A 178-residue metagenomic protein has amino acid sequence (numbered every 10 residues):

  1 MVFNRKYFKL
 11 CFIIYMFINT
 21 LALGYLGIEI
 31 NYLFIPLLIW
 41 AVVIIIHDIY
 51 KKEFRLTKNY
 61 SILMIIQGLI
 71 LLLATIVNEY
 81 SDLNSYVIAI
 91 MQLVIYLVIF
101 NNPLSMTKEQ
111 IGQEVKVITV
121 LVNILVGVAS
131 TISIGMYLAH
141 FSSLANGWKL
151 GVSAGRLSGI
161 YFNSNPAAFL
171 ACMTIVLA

Functional and structural regions predicted by a protein language model:
M1-Y50, Q67-E79, I132: N-terminal signal-anchor transmembrane segment
F3-F12, K52-I66, E114-V122: Membrane-interfacial loop-to-transmembrane alpha-helix junctions, especially the N-terminal start
L33-V42, S85-F100, N165-A178: Hydrophobic core segments of transmembrane alpha-helices in multi-pass, intramembrane catalytic enzymes
A41-F54, I76-V77, I99-G112, A178: Structural signal for the C-terminal ends of transmembrane alpha-helices and the immediately following loop
I62-L71, Y80-S105, V117: Aromatic-anchored transmembrane helix interface
K116-S143, F162-A178: Alpha-helical transmembrane segments of multi-pass inner-membrane proteins
F141-V152: Peri-membrane helix termini and adjoining interfacial loops of integral membrane proteins
S153-S164: Short aromatic-rich membrane-water interface segments that cap or initiate transmembrane helices in multi-pass membrane
